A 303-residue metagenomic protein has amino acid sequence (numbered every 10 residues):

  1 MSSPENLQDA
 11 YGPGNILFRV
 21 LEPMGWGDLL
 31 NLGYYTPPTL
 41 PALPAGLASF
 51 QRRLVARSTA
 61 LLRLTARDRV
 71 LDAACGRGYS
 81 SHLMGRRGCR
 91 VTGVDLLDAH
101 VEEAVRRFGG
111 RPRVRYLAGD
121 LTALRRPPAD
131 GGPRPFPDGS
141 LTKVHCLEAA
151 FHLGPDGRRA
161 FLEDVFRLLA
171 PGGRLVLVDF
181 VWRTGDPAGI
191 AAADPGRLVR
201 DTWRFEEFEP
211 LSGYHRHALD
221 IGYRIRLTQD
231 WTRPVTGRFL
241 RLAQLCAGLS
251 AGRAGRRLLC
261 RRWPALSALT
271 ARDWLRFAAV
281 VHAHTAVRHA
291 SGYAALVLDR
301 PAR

Functional and structural regions predicted by a protein language model:
M1-G25: N-terminal auxiliary segments of SAM/dcSAM-dependent transferases
S49-A66: Conserved alpha-helix/loop element of class I SAM-dependent methyltransferases that forms part of the SAM/SAH-binding
L71, C75-L124, P128-D130: Class I SAM-dependent methyltransferase SAM/SAH-binding core
P127-V144: A short acidic, Gly/Pro-enriched loop at the edge of an enzyme's catalytic core that lines a small-molecule cofactor
R159-R174: A short glycine-rich, Lys/Arg-flanked "PGG" loop and its adjoining helix->strand segment in the class I
F180-F205: Short, glycine-/aromatic-enriched active-site segment of Class I SAM-dependent methyltransferases
V199-P264, A278-A283: Substrate-binding/catalytic lobe of Class I Rossmann-like enzymes that use SAM or dcSAM, i.e., the mid-to-C-terminal
A265-R303: C-terminal lobe and adjacent flexible extensions of AdoMet/dcAdoMet transferase-like proteins
